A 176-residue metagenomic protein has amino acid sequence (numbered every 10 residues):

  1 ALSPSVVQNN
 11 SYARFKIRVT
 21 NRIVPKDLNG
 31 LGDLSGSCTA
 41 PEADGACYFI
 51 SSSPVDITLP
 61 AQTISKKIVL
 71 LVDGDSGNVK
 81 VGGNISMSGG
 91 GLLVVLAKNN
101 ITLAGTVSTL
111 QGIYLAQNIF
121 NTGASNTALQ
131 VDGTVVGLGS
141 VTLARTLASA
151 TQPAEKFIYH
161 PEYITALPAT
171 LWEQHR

Functional and structural regions predicted by a protein language model:
A1-K98, L103-G112, A116, V131: Extended compositionally biased segments used for macromolecular assembly or nucleic-acid engagement
A1-V19, I23, T102-R176: Predominantly polar beta-repeat domains that present long G/T/S/D/N-rich surfaces used to bind, process, or adhere
